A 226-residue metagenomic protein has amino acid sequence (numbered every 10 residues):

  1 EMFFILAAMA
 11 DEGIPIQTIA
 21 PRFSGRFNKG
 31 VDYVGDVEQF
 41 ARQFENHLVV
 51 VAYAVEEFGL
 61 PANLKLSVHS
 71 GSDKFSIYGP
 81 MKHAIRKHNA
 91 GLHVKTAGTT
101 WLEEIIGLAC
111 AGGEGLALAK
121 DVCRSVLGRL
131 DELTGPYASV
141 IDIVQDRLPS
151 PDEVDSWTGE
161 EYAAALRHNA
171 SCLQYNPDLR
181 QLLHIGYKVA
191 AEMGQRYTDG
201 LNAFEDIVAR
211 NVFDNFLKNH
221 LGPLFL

Functional and structural regions predicted by a protein language model:
M2-L226: Active-site capping/gating regions of soluble enzymes
